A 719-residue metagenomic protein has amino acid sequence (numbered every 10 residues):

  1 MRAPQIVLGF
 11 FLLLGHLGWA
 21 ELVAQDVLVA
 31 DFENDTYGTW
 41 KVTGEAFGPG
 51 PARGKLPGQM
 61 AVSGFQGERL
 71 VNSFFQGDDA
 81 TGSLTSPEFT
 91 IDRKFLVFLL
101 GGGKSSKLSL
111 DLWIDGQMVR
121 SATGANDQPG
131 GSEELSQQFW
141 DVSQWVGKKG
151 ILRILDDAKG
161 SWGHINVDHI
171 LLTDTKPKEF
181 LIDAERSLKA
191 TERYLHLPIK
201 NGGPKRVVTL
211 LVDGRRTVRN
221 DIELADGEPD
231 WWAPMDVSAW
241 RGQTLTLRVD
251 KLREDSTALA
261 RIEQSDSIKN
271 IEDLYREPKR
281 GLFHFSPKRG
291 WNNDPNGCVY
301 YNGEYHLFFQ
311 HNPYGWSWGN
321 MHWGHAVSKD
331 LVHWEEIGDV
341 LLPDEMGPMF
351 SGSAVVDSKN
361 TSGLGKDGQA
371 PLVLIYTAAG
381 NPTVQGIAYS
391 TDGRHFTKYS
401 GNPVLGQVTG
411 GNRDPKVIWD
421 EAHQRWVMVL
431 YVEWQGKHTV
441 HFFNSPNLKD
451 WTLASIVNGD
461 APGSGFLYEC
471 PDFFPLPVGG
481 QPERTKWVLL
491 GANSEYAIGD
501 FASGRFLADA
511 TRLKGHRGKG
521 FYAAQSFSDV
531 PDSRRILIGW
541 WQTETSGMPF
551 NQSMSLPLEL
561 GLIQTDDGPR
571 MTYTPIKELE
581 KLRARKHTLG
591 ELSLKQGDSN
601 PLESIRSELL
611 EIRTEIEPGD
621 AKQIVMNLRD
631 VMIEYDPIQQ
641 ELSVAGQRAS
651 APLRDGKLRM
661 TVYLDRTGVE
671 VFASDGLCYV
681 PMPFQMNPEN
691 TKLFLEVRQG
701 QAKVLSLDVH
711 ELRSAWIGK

Functional and structural regions predicted by a protein language model:
A24-P49, K176-E179, K586-L589: Extracellular carbohydrate-recognition regions
T36-L70: Extracellular glycan-recognition surfaces and repeat-rich motifs
E68-F95, S106-L108, S136-Q138, E179-K189: Short beta-strands within extracellular/lumenal beta-sheet-rich domains
F98-L99, R153-I154, L197, L247-R248 (+11 more regions): Hydrophobic core segments of beta-strands in well-ordered, beta-rich domains
I114-G150, L155-I165, F180, P198 (+2 more regions): Extracellular carbohydrate recognition and processing domains and analogous Trp-centered ligand-binding platforms
R120-S132, E179, R216-M235, T257-N296 (+8 more regions): Surface loop/turn signatures of beta-propeller and other carbohydrate-active proteins
A158-D174, E254-E263, Q701-K703: Extracellular carbohydrate recognition
I182-P198, G203-G214, S238-K251, K269-I271 (+2 more regions): Beta-rich accessory regions
